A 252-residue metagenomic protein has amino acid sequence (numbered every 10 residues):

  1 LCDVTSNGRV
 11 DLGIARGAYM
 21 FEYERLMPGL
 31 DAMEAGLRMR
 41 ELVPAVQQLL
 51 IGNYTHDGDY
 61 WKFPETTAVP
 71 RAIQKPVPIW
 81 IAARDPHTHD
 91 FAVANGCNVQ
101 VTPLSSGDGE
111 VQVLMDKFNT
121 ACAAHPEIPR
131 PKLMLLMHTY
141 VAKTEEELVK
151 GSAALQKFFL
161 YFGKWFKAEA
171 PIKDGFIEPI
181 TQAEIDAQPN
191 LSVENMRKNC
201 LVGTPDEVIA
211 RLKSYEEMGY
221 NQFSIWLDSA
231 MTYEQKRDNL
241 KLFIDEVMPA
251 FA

Functional and structural regions predicted by a protein language model:
L1-N7: Active-site-proximal alpha-helical scaffold in enzymes
C2, V46, I79, A92 (+5 more regions): Conserved, mostly hydrophobic/aromatic
T5, N95, M218-Y220: Structural motif
V10-I14, I79-A82, C97-T102, P131-H138 (+1 more regions): Hydrophobic faces of well-ordered beta-strands that scaffold small-molecule active sites in alpha/beta enzyme cores
Y19-L30, A94-G96: Acidic/polar active-site rim loop that often engages polyanionic ligands
E22, P103-D108, W226-N239: Glycine-rich, proline-tolerant flexible connector loops at the mouths of alpha/beta enzymes
A32-A68, G109-Y220: An alpha-helical appendage that flanks or caps ligand/catalytic pockets
R38, L42, L240-A252: Alpha-helix-loop-beta-strand connector modules within alpha/beta enzyme cores
